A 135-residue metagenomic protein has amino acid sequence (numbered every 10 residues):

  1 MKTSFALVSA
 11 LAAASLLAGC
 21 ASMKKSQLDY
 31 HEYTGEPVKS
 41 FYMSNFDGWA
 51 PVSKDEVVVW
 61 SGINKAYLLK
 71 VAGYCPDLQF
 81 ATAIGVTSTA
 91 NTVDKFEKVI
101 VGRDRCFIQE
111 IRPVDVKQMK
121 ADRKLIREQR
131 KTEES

Functional and structural regions predicted by a protein language model:
M1-A10: Bacterial N-terminal signal peptides that target proteins for export
K2, Y42, V114-D115: Poly-acidic low-complexity segments
L17-G19: C-terminal motif of bacterial Sec signal peptides marking the signal peptidase cleavage site
A21-K70, D77: N-terminal secretory signal peptides
G73-S135: Helix-rich interaction surfaces within compact, conserved domain-sized segments that mediate assembly or partner
